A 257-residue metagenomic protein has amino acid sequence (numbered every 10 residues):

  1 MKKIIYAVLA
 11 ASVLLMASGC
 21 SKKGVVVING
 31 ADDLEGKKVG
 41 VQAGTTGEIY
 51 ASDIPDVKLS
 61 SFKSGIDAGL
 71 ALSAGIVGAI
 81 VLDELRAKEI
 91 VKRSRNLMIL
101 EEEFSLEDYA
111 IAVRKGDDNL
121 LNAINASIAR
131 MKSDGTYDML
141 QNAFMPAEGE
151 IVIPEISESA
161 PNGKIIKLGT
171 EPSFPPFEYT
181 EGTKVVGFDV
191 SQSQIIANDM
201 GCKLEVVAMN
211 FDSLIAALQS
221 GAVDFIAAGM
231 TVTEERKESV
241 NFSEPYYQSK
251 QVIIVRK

Functional and structural regions predicted by a protein language model:
K2-L9: Sec-dependent signal peptide recognition, specifically the positively charged N-region followed immediately by
M16-G19: C-terminal motif of bacterial Sec signal peptides marking the signal peptidase cleavage site
S21-K22, T45, K88, A110-E150 (+3 more regions): Extended ligand-binding regions for polar small-molecule ligands
S21-L34, R86, S94-S105, K115 (+3 more regions): Acidic, polar ligand-binding/catalytic clefts
K38-V41, I54, K58-G65, A79 (+2 more regions): Extracytoplasmic small-molecule ligand-binding "clamshell" domains of the periplasmic binding protein/Venus flytrap
T45-I49, I66-D67, L85-K88, L106 (+4 more regions): Solvent-exposed loop/turn segments at secondary-structure junctions within structured extracellular/periplasmic domains
I49-D56, I99-E103, N125-G163: Ligand-binding clefts/hinges and TM-proximal coupling segments of bilobed small-molecule sensing domains
E84, K88-A126, A147, I151-E158 (+2 more regions): Periplasmic-binding protein-like
